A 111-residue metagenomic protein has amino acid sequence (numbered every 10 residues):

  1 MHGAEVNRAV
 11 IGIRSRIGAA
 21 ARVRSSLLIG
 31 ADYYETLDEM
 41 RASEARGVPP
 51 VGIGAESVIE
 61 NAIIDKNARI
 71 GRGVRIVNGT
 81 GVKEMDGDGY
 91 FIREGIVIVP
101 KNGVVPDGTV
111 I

Functional and structural regions predicted by a protein language model:
M1-I111: Left-handed beta-helix
